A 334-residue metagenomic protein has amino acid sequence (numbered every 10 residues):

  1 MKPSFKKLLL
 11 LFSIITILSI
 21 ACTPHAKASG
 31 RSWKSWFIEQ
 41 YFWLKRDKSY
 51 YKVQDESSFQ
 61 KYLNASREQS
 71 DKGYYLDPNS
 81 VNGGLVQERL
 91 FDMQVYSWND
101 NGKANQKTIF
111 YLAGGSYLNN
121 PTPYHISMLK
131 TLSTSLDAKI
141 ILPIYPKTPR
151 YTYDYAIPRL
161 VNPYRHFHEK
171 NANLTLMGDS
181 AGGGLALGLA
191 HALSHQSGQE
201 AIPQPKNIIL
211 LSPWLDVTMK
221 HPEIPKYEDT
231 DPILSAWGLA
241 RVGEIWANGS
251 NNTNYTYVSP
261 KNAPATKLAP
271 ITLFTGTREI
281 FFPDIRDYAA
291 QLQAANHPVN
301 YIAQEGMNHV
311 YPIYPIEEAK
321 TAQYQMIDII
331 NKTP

Functional and structural regions predicted by a protein language model:
K2-L9: Bacterial N-terminal signal peptides that target proteins for export
L11-S19: Bacterial N-terminal signal peptides
A21-N101: A glycine/proline-hinged amphipathic helix-loop "lid/cap" segment that gates access to hydrophobic ligand pockets
D92-Q94, K103-P334: Alpha/beta-hydrolase superfamily serine-hydrolase fold, recognizing
